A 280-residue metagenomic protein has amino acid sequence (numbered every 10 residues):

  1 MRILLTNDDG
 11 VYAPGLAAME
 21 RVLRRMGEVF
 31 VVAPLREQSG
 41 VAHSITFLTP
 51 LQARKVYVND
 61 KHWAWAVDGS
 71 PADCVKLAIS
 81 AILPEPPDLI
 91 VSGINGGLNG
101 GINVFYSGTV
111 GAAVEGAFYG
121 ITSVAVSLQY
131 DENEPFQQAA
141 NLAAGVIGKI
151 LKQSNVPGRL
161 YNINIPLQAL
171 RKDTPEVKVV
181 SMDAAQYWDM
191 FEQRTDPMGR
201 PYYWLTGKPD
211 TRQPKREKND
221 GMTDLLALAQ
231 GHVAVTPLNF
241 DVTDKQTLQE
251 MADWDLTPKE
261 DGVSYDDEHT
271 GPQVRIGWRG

Functional and structural regions predicted by a protein language model:
I3, P14-A81, E85-P86: A cross-family phosphate/adenosyl-ligand binding-site feature
T6, V32-P34, D68, S92-N95 (+3 more regions): Short beta-strand segments
D9-A17, L205: Short acidic, Gly/Ser-rich segments with clustered Asp/Glu that frequently serve as metal-coordination loops in enzyme
A78-P84, G111-T122: Alpha-helix C-terminal capping segments
L89: Short, Asp-centered acidic motifs that coordinate Mg2+ and/or phosphate in catalytic or ligand-binding sites
L98-S107: Glycine/threonine-rich flexible loop motifs
A117-A139: Glycine-rich phosphate/pyrophosphate-binding loops and their adjacent beta-strand/loop elements at enzyme active sites
Q138-G280: Electrostatically charged, flexible surface regions
